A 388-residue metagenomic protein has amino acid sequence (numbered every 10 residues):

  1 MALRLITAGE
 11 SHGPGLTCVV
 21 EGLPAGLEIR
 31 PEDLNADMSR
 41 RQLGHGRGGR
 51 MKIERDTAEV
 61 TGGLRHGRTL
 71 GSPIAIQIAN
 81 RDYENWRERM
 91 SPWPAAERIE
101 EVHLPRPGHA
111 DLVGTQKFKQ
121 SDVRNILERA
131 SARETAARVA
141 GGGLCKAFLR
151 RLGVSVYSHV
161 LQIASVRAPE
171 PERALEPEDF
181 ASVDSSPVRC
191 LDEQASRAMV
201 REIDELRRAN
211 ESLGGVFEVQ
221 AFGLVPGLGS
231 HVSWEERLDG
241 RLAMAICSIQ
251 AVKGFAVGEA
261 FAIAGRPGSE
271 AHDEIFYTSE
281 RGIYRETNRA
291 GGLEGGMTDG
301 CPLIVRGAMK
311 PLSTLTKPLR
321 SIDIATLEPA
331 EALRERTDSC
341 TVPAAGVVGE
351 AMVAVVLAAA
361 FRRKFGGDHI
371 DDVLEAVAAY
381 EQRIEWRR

Functional and structural regions predicted by a protein language model:
M1-R388: Generic N-terminal targeting/processing segments that precede catalytic cores or assembly contacts
